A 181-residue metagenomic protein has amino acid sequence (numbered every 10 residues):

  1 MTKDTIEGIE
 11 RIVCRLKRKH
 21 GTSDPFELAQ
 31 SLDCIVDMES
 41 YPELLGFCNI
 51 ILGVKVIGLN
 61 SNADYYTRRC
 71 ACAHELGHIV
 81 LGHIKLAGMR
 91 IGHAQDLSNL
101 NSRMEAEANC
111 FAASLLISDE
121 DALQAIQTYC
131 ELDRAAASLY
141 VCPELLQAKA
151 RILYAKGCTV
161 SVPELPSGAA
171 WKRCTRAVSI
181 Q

Functional and structural regions predicted by a protein language model:
M1-Q181: Active-site hotspot residues in diverse enzymes, especially metal/ion-binding acidic/histidine motifs
